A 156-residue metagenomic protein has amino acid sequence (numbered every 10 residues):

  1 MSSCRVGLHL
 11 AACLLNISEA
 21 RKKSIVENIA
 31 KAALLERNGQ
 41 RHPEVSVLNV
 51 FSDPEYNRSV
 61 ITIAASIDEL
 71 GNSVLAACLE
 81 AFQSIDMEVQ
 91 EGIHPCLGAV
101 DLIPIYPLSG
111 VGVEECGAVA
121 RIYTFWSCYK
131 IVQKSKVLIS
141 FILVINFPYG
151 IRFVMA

Functional and structural regions predicted by a protein language model:
M1-A156: Long, contiguous binding/interaction regions
